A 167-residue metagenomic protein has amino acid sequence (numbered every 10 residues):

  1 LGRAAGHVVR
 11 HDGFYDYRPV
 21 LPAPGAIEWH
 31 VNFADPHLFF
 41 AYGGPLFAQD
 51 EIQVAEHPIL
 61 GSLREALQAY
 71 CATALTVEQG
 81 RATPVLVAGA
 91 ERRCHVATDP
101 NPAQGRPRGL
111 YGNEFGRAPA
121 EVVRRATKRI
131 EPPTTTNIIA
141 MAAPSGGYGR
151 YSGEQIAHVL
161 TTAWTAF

Functional and structural regions predicted by a protein language model:
L1-F167: Macrodomain-like recognition of ADP-ribose-binding/processing modules
